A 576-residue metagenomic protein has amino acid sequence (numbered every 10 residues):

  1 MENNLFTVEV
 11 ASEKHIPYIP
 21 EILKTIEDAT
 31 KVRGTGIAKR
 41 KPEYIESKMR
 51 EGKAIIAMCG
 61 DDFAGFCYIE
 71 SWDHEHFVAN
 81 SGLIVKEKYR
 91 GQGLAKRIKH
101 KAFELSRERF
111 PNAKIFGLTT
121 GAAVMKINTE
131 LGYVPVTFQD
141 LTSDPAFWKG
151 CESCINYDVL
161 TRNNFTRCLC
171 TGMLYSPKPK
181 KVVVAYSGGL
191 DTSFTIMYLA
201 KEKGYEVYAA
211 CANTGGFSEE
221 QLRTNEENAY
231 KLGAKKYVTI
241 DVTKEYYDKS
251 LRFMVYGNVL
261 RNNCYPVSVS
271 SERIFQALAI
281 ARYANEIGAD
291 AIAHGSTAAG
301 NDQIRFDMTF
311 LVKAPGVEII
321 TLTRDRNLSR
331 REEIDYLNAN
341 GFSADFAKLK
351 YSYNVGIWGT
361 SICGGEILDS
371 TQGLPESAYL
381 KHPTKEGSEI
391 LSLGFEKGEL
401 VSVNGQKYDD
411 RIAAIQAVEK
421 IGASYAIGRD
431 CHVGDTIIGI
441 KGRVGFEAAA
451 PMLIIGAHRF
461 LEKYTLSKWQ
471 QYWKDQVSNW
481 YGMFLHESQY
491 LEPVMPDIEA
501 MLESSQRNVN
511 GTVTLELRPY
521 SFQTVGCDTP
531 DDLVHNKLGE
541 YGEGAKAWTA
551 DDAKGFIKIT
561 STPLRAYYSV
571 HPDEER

Functional and structural regions predicted by a protein language model:
M1-N4, R107-P179: Terminal substrate-recognition subdomain of acyl/acetyltransferases
E2-E43, I56-C59, K178: Short amphipathic alpha-helix that is part of the acyltransferase structural core
E27-D28, V32-E87: A conserved beta-strand-loop-helix scaffold within acyl/acetyltransferase catalytic domains
H74, L83, Q139-A146, C211-G215 (+1 more regions): Short, acidic/turn-prone active-site loops that include or flank metal/cofactor- and phosphate-binding residues
N80, I115-L118, V184, A209: Conserved hydrophobic beta-strand within the GNAT/NAT acetyltransferase core sheet that lines the active-site cleft
V85, G91-S106: Conserved acetyl-CoA-binding loop-helix of GNAT-fold acetyltransferases
K181-A185, L190-R576: Nucleotide-activated chemistry modules centered on ATP-dependent adenylation/adenylyltransferase
